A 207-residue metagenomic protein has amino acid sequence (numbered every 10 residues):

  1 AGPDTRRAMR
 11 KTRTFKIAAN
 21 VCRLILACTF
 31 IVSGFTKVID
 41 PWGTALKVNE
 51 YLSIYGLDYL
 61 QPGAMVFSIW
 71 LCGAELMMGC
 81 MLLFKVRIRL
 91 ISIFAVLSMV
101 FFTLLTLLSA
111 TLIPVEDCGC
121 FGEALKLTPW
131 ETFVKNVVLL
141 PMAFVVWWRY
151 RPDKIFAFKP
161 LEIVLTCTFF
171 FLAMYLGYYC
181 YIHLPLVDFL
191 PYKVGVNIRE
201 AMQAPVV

Functional and structural regions predicted by a protein language model:
A1-I17: Short, Lys/Arg-rich, polar N-terminal cytosolic tail immediately upstream of the first transmembrane signal-anchor
K16-V38, A64-L105: Functionalized membrane-embedded alpha-helices
A45-Q61: Perimembrane loop-to-helix junctions flanking transmembrane segments
L46, E50, E116-E123, P185-F189: Membrane-interface helix termini and inter-helical loops of multi-pass transporters
F84-I91, R151-L161: Membrane-interface helix-boundary motifs at transmembrane edges
V100-D153: Membrane-embedded alpha-helical segments of integral membrane proteins
F156-L186: Internal/C-terminal transmembrane anchor helices
Y175-V207: Membrane-interface segments at or immediately adjacent to transmembrane helices that form the boundary between
